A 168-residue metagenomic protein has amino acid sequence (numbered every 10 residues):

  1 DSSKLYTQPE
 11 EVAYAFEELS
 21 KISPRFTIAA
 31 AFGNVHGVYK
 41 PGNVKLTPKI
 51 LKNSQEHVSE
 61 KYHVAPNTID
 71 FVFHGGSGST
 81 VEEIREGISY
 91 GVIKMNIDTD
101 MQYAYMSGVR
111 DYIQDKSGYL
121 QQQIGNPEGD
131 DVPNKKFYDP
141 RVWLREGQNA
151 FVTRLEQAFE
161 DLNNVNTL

Functional and structural regions predicted by a protein language model:
D1-K4, K40-N43, F73-G76, D98 (+1 more regions): Glycine- and other small-residue-rich loops at beta-strand/loop junctions that grip anionic moieties
D1-N67, V81-E86, Y90: Alpha/beta enzyme core
Q8, V12, T47, L51 (+2 more regions): Generic structural signal for well-ordered, non-membrane alpha-helical segments in soluble metabolic enzymes
F26-A30, I69-G75, M95-I97: Hydrophobic faces of well-ordered beta-strands that scaffold small-molecule active sites in alpha/beta enzyme cores
F32-H36, Y90-G108: Glycine-rich phosphate-binding active-site loops on the catalytic face of alpha/beta enzymes
S77-T80, Q102-M106, P127-E128: Small/polar glycine-rich anion-binding or flexible loop at a beta-alpha turn
V109-I113: Short low-complexity, flexible loop/linker segments enriched in glycine and/or proline with clustered acidic
D115-L168: Extended, intrinsically disordered, low-complexity segments
